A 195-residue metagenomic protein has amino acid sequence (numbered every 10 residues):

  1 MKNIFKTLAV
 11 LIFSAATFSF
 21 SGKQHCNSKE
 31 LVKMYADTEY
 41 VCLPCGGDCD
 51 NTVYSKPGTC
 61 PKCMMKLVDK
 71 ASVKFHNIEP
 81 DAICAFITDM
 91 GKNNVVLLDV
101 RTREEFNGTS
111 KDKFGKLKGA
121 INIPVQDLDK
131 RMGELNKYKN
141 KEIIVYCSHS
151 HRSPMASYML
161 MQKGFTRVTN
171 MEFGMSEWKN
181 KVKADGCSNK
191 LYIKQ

Functional and structural regions predicted by a protein language model:
K2-F5, G22-D50, Y54-K92, E104-E142 (+1 more regions): Rhodanese-like catalytic fold shared by cysteine-dependent sulfurtransferases and DSP/PTP-type phosphatases
F5, V10-L11: Small-residue packing motifs within transmembrane alpha-helices
L11-S19: Hydrophobic h-region of N-terminal signal peptides that target proteins for export in Gram-negative bacteria
V96-R101: Short hydrophobic beta-strand that contains or immediately precedes a catalytic carboxylate
V145-C147: Short, surface-exposed ligand- or partner-binding patches at beta-edge/loop junctions that are enriched in aromatics
